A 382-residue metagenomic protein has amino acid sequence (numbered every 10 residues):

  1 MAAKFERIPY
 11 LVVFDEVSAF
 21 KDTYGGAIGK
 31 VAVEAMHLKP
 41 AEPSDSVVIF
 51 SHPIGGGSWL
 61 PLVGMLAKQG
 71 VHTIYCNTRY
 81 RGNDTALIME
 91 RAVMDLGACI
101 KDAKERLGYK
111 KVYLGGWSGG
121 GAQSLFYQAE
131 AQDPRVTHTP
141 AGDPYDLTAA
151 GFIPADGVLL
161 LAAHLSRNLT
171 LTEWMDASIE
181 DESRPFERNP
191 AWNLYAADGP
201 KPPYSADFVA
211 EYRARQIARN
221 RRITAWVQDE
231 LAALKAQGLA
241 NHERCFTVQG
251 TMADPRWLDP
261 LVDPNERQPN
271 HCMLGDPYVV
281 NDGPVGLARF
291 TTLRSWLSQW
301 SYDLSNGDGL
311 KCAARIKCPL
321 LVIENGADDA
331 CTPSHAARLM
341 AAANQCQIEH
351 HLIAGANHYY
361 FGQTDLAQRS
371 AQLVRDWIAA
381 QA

Functional and structural regions predicted by a protein language model:
M1-S46, Q363: N-terminal cap/lid segment of alpha/beta-hydrolase-fold proteins
V63-T85: Conserved alpha/beta-hydrolase
A86, A356-Q368: Catalytic histidine-centered segment of alpha/beta-hydrolase-like enzymes
A86-L107, A122-E130, R135-P140: Alpha/beta-hydrolase active-site loop
L147-H271: Alpha/beta-hydrolase-fold enzymes
S166-R167, G326-C331, Y359-Y360: Acidic catalytic loop of the alpha/beta-hydrolase fold
T170, S305, D329-H335: Conserved alpha/beta-hydrolase "acid-adjacent" motif
I316, V322-E324: Short beta-strand/loop motif that positions the catalytic acidic residue of the alpha/beta-hydrolase fold
